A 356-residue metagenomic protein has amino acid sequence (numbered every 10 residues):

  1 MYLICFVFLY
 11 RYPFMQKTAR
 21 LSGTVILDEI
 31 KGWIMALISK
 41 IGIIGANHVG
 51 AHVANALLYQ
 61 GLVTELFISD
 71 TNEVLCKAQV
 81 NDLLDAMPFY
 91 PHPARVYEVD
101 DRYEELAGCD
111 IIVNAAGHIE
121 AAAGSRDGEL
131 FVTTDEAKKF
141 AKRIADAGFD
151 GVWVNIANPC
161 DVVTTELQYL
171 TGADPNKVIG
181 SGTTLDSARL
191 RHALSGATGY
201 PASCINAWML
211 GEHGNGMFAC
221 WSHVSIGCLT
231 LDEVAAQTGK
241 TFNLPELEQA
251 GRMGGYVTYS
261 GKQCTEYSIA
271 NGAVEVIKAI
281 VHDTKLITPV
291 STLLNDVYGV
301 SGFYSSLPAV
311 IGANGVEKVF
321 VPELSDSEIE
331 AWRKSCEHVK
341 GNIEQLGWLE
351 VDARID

Functional and structural regions predicted by a protein language model:
A46-N47: Glycine-rich Rossmann-fold phosphate-binding loop(s) that bind the pyrophosphate of adenine dinucleotide cofactors
G50-A51: N-terminal Rossmann-fold NAD(P) dinucleotide-binding loop
T71-C109, G341-G347: Conserved N-terminal Rossmann-fold NAD(P) cofactor-binding segment
A94-D150: Rossmann-like NAD(P)-binding element
R126-R191: Rossmann-like NAD(P)(H) cofactor-binding subdomain of soluble oxidoreductases
L170-K177, D186-D356: C-terminal substrate-binding/catalytic lobe of Rossmann-fold NAD(P)-dependent dehydrogenases
